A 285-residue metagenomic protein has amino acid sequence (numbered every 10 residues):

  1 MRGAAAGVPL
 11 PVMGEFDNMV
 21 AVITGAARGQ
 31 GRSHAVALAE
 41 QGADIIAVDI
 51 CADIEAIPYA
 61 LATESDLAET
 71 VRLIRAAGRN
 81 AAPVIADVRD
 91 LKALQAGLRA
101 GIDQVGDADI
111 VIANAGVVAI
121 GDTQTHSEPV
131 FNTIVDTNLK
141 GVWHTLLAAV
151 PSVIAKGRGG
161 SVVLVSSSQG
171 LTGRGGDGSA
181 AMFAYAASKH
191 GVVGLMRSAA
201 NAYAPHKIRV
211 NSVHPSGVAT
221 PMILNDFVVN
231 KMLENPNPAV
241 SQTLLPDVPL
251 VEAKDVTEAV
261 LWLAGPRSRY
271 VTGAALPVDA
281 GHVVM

Functional and structural regions predicted by a protein language model:
R2-V12, P249, V260-L261, T272-M285: Short C-terminal tail/terminal secondary-structure segment of NAD(P)H-dependent dehydrogenase/reductase domains
G14-A52: Canonical Rossmann dinucleotide-binding motif of NAD(H)/NADP(H)-dependent dehydrogenases/reductases, specifically
E64-S65, I85-G97, E128, A253-K254: The beta1-alpha1 cofactor-binding region of Rossmann-like NAD(H)/NADP(H)-dependent oxidoreductases
I74, D122-T123, S127-V135, S241: Substrate-binding pocket helix/loop in short-chain dehydrogenase/reductase
V163-G191, M196-P205, G217-V218: Catalytic loop of short-chain dehydrogenase/reductase
A204, R209, V271-G273: Short, small/polar-rich loop/turn modules that mediate ligand/substrate recognition or access, typified
K231-D255: Catalytic Tyr-x(3-8)-Lys segment
